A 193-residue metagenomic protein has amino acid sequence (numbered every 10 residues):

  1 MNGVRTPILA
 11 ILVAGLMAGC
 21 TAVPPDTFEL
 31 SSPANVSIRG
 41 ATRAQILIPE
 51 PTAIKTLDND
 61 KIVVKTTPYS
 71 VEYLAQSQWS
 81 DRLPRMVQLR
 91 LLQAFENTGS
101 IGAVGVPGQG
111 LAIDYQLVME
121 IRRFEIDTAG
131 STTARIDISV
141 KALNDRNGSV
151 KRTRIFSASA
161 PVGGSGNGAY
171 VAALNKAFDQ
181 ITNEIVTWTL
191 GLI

Functional and structural regions predicted by a protein language model:
M1-C20: Sec-dependent bacterial lipoprotein signal peptides
G3, P51, I121-F124, S157-S159: Generic short beta-strand segments
C20-P84, G191-I193: A structural "domain/chain start" motif
T21-R39, Q93, N97-S149, G163: Surface-exposed short loop/turn segments
P49-P51, I62-T67, S139-K141, D145 (+1 more regions): Generic beta-structure capping elements
Y69-Q78, R146-T182, T187: Short secondary-structure boundary motifs at beta->alpha junctions and helix caps
L74-W79, L89-F95: N-terminal short leaders/motifs
P84, Q88, L92, T98 (+3 more regions): Extracytoplasmic/secreted envelope proteins and their assembly/folding machinery, especially bacterial periplasmic
